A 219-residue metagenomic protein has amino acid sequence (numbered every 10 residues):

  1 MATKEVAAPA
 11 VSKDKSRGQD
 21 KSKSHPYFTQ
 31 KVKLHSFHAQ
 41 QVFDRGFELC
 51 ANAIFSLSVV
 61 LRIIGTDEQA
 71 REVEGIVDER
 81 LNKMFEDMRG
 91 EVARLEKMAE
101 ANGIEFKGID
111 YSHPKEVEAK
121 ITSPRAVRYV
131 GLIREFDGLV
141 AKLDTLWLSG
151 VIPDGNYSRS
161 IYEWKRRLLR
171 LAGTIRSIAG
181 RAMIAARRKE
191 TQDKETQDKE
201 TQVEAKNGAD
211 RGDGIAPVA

Functional and structural regions predicted by a protein language model:
M1-L132, G138, T145-W147, Y162-A219: Polar/charged low-complexity regulatory segments
N156-I161: Short hydrophobic alpha-helical segments that form membrane-spanning helices or hydrophobic packing faces of helical
